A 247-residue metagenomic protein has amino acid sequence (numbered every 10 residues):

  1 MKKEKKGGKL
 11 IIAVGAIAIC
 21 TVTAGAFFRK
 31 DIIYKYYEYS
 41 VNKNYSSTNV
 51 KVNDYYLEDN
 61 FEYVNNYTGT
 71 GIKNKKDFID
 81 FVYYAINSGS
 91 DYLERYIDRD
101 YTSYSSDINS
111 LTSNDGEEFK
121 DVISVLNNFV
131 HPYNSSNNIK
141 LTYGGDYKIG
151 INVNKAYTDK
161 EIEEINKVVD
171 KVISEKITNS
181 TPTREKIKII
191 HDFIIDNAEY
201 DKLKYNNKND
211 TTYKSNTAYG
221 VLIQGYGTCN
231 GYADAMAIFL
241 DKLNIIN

Functional and structural regions predicted by a protein language model:
K2-A18: N-terminal Sec-pathway targeting helices
G8, A26-N152: Intrinsically disordered, low-complexity N-terminal segments that are enriched in acidic
I19-T23, L240: Hydrophobic core
K75, I79, I123, N127 (+6 more regions): Extracytoplasmic/secreted envelope proteins and their assembly/folding machinery, especially bacterial periplasmic
D115-E118, K186, T228, Y232: Short amphipathic alpha-helical segments
V153-Y157: A mature extracytoplasmic/lumenal domain signature
T158-V221: Secondary-structure boundary elements
I190, Y219-N247: Cysteine-centered nucleophilic/redox motifs
